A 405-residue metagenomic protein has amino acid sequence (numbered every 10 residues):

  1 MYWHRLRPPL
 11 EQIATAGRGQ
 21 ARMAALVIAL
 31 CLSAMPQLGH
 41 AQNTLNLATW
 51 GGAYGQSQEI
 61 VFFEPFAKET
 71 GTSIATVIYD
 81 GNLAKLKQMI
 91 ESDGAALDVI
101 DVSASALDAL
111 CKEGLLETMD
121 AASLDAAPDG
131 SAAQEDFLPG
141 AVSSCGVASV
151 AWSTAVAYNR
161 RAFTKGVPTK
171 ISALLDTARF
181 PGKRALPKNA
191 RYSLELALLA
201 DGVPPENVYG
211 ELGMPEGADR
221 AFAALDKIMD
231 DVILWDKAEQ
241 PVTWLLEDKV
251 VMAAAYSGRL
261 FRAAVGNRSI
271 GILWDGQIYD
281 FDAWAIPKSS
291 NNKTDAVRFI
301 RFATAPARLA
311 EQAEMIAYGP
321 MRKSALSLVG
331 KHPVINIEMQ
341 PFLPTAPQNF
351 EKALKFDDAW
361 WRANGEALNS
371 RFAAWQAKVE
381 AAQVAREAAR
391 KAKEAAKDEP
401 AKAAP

Functional and structural regions predicted by a protein language model:
R22-M35: Bacterial N-terminal signal peptides
Q42-A109: Early extracytoplasmic/lumenal segment of secretory-pathway proteins
G52-S57, A96, D101-L246: Extracytoplasmic ligand-binding site segments that recognize negatively charged/polar headgroups
L107-A109, M252-S269: A ligand-binding cleft/hinge motif common to bilobed small-molecule-binding domains
A155-A162, L198-L199, F281-D295, E311-E314: A bilobed periplasmic-binding-protein/Venus flytrap-type ligand-binding module shared by bacterial periplasmic
A218-K227, A264-S290, H332-I335: Periplasmic-binding protein-like
P287-A353, A388-A392: Mature extracytoplasmic/periplasmic domains
A346-P405: Conserved C-terminal helix/tail region of periplasmic/extracytoplasmic solute-binding proteins
